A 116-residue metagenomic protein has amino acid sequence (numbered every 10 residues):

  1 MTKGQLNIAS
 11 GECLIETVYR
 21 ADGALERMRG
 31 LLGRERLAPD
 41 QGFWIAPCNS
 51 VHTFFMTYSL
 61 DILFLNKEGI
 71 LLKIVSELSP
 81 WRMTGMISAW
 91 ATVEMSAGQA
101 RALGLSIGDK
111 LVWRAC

Functional and structural regions predicted by a protein language model:
M1-C116: Compact, glycine-rich, soluble single-domain proteins
